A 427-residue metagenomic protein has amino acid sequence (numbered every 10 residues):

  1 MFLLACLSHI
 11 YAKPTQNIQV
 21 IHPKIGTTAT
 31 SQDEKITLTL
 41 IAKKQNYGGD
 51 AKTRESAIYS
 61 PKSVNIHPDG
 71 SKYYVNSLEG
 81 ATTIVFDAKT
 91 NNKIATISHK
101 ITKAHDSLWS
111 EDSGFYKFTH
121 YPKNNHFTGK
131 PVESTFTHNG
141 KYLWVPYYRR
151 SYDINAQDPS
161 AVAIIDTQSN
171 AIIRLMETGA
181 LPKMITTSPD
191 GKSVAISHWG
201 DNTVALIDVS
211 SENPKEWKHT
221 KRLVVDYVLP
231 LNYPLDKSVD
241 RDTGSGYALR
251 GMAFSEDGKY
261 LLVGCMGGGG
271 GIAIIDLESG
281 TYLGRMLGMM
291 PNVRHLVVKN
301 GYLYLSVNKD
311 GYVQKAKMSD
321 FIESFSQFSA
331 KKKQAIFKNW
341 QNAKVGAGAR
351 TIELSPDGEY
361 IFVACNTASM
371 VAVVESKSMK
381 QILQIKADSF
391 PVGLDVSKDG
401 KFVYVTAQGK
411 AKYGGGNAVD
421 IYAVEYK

Functional and structural regions predicted by a protein language model:
M1-C6: Bacterial N-terminal signal peptides
H9-K427: Predominantly soluble domains enriched in secretory-pathway, periplasmic, or organellar proteins
